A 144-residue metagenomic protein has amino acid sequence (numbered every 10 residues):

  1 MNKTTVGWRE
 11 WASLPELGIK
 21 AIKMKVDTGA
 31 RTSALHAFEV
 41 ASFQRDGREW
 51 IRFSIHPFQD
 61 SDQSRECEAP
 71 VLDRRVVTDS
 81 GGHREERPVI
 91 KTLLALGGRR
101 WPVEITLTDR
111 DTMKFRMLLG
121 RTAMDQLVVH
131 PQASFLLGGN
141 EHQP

Functional and structural regions predicted by a protein language model:
M1-P144: Pepsin/retropepsin-fold aspartyl endopeptidases
